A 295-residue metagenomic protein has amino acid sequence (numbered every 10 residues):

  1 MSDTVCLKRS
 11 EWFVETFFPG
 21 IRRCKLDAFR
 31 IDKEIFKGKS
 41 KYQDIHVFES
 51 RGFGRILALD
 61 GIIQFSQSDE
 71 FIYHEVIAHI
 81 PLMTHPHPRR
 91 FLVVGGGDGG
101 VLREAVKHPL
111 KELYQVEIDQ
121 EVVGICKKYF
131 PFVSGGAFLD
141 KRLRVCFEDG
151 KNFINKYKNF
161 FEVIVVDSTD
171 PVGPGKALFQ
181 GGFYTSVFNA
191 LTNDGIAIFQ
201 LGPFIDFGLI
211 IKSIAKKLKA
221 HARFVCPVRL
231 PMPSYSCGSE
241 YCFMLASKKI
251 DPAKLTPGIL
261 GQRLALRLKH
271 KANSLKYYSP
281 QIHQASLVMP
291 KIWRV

Functional and structural regions predicted by a protein language model:
S2-F13, F17, F65-I196, I205-K212 (+2 more regions): The AdoMet/dcAdoMet-binding core of the Class I SAM-like
S2-H46, C237-V295: SAM/dcSAM-binding transferase cores
G38, V145-E148, V228: Short gly/ser/thr-rich secondary-structure transition/capping motifs
I45-F53: N-terminal glycine-rich anion-binding loops that anchor highly charged ligand groups
A58-L59: A general beta-strand register signal
A222-P233: Conserved S-adenosyl-L-methionine
